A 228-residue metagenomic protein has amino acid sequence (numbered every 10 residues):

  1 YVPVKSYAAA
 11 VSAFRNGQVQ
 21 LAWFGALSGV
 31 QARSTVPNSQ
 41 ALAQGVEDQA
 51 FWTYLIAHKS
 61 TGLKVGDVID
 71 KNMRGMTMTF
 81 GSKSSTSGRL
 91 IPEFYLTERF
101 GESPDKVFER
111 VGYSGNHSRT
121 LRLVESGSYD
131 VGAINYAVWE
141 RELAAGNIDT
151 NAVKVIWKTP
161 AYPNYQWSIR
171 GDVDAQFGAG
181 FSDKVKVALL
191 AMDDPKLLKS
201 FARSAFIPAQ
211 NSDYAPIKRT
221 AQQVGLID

Functional and structural regions predicted by a protein language model:
Y1-G66, Y136: Short, glycine-/small- and polar/acidic-enriched structural segments that line small-molecule recognition paths
Y1-S12, L27, S103-R122, P163: Short helix-initiation/N-cap motifs at beta->coil->alpha
F14-R15, M73, V124-E125: Hydrophobic residues within well-ordered alpha-helices
W23-V36, T97-E98, L123-S126, D130-T150: A ligand-binding cleft/hinge motif common to bilobed small-molecule-binding domains
G45-G101: A conserved helix-loop-strand patch within extracytoplasmic ligand-binding domains of the periplasmic binding
G45-Y54, N147-L189, K199-P216: Periplasmic-binding protein-like
N72, S87-Y113, R141-I148, R219 (+1 more regions): Ligand-binding cleft/hinge of the Venus flytrap
T77-E98, D183-D228: Ligand-binding clefts/hinges and TM-proximal coupling segments of bilobed small-molecule sensing domains
